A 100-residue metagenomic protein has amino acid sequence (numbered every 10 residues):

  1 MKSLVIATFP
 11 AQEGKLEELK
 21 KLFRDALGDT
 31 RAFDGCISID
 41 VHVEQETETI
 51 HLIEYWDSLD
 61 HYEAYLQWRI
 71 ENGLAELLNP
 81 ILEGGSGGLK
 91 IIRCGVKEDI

Functional and structural regions predicted by a protein language model:
M1-S3, E48: Residue-level preference for beta-strand/loop junctions
S3-F9: Active-site-flanking beta-strand signature of metal-NTP-handling nucleotidyl enzymes and homologous cyclase-like
P10-L19: Short, surface-exposed ligand-recognition loops at beta-strand->loop->(often short) alpha-helix junctions that present
K15, E48, H61: Short phosphate-engaging motifs
L27-I50: Short, glycine- and small/hydrophobic-rich beta-strand elements in well-ordered beta-sheets
D29-I37, Y55-K90: An amphipathic, aromatic/His-enriched active-site/gating alpha helix that lines ligand/cofactor pockets
I92-I100: Acidic/histidine-enriched, glycine/proline-rich intrinsically disordered or flexible terminal extensions
